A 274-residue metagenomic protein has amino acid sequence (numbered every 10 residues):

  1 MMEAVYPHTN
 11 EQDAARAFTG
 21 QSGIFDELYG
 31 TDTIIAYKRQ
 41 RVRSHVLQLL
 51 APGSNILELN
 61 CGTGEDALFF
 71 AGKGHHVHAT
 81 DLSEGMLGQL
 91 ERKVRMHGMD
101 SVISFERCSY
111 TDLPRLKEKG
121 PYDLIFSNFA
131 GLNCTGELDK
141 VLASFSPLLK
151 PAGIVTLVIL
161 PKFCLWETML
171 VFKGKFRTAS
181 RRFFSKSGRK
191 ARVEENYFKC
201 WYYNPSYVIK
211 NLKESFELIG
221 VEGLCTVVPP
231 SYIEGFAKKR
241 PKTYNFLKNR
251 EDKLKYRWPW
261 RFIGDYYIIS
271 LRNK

Functional and structural regions predicted by a protein language model:
M2-A51, E65, F69: Conserved class I S-adenosyl-L-methionine
T63-D112: Class I SAM-dependent methyltransferase SAM/SAH-binding core
R115-I125: A short acidic, Gly/Pro-enriched loop at the edge of an enzyme's catalytic core that lines a small-molecule cofactor
L124-E137: A short SAM/SAH-binding and catalytic strip from SAM-dependent methyltransferases
D139-I154: A short glycine-rich, Lys/Arg-flanked "PGG" loop and its adjoining helix->strand segment in the class I
I154-S185: Conserved class I S-adenosyl-L-methionine
N196-V221: Short alpha-helix
K210, G220-K274: A C-terminal cap/extension of S-adenosyl-L-methionine-dependent methyltransferases that defines the acceptor-substrate
